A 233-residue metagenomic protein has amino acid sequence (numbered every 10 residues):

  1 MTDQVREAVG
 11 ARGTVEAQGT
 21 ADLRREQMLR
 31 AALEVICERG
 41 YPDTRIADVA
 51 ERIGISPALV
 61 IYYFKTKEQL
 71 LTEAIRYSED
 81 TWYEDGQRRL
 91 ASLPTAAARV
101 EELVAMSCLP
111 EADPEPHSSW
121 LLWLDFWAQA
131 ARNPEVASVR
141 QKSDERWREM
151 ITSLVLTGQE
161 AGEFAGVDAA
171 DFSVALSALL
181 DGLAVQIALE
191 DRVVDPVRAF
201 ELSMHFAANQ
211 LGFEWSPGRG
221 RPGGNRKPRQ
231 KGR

Functional and structural regions predicted by a protein language model:
M1-L23, W215-R233: N-terminal intrinsically disordered/low-complexity leader segments
Q27, A31, V35-E73: Helix-turn-helix
A31, V35, M106, L179-Q186: Amphipathic alpha-helical interface segments
K65-Q69, A91-T95, A131, E135 (+1 more regions): Residues in soluble alpha-helical coiled-coils and helical-bundle/repeat scaffolds
E73, E84-W120, F172-L176, F200 (+1 more regions): Hydrophobic alpha-helical connector segments
R76-W82: Short, basic, alpha-helical segments at the C-terminal edge of helix-turn-helix-like DNA-binding modules
A105-S153: Short secondary-structure transition hinges
E135-Q141, E145, Q159-R226, K231-R233: Hydrophobic/aromatic-rich alpha-helical bundle segments in the mid-to-C-terminal region
